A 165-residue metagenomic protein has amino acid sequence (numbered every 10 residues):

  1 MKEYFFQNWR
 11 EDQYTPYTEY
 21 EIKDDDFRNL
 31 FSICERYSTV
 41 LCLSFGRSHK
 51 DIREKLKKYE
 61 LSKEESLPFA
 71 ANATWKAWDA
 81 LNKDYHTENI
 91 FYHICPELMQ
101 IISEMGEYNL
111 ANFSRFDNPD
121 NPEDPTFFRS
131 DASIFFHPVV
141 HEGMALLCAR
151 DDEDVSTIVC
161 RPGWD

Functional and structural regions predicted by a protein language model:
M1-D165: Structured alpha/beta or helical-core interaction and ligand-binding surfaces enriched in interleaved
